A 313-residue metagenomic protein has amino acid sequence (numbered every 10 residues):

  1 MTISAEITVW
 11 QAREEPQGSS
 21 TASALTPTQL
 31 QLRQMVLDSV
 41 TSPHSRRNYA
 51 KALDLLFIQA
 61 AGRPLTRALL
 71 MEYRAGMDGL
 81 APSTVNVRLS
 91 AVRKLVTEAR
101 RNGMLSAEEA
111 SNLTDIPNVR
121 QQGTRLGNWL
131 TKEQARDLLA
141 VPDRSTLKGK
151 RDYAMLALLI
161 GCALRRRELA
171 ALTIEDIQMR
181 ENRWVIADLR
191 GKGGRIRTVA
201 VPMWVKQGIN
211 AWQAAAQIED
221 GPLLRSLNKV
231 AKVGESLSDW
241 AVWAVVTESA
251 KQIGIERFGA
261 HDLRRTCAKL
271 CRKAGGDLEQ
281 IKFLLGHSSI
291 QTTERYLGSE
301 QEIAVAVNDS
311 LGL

Functional and structural regions predicted by a protein language model:
M1-L313: Conserved catalytic core of the tyrosine transesterase superfamily
